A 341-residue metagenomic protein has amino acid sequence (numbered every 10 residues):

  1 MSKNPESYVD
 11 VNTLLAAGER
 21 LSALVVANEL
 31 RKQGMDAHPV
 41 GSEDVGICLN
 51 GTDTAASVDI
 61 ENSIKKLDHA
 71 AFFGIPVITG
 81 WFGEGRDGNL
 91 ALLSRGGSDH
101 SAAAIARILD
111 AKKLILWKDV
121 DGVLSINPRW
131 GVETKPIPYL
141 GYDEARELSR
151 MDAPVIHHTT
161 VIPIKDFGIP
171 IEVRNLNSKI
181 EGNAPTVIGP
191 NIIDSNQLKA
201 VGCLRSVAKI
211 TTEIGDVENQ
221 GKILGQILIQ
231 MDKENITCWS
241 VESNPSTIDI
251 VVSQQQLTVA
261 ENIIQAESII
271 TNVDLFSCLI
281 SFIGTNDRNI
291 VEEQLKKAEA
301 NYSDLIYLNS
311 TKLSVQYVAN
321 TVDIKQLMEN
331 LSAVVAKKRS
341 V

Functional and structural regions predicted by a protein language model:
M1-V161, L308-L313, V318-N320: Nucleotide/pyrophosphate-binding catalytic subdomain
N28, K32, A104, I162 (+3 more regions): Surface-exposed charge patches
M35, I169, I236: Short phosphate-binding/catalytic loops that engage adenosine nucleotides
E144-D216: A conserved active-site cap/scaffold subdomain adjacent to cofactor or substrate pockets
P185-V341: A conserved regulatory-domain signal marking ACT and ACT-like small-molecule sensing domains and adjacent regulatory
